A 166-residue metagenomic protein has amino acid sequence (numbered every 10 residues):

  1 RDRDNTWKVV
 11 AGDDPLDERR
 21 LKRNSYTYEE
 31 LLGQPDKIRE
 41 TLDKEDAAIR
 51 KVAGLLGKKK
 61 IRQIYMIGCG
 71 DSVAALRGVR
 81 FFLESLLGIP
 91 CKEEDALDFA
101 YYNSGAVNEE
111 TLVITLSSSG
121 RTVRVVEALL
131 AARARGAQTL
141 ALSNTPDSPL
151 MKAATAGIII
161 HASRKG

Functional and structural regions predicted by a protein language model:
R1, G57-G166: Glycine-rich phosphate-binding loops that contact phosphosugars or nucleotide phosphates
R1-K59: Cofactor-/ligand-binding subdomain signature composed of acidic, glycine-rich, tryptophan-containing flexible loops
